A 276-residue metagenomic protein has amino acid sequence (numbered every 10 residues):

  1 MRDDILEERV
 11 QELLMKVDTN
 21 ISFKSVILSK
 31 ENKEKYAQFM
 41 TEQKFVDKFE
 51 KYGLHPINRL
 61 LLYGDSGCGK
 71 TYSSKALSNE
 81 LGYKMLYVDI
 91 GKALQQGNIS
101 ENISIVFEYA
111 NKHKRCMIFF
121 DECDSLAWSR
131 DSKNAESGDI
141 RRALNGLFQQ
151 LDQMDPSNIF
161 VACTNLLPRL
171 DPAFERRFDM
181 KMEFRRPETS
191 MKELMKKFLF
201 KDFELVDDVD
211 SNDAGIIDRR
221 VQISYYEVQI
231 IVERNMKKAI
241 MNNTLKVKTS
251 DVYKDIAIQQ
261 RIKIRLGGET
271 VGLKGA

Functional and structural regions predicted by a protein language model:
M1-S25, T189-A276: C-terminal alpha-helical "lid" subdomain
L28: Post-transcriptional modification and biogenesis factors for structured RNAs of the translation apparatus
E31-A37, T41-D213: Walker A/P-loop NTP-binding motif of AAA+ ATPase domains
